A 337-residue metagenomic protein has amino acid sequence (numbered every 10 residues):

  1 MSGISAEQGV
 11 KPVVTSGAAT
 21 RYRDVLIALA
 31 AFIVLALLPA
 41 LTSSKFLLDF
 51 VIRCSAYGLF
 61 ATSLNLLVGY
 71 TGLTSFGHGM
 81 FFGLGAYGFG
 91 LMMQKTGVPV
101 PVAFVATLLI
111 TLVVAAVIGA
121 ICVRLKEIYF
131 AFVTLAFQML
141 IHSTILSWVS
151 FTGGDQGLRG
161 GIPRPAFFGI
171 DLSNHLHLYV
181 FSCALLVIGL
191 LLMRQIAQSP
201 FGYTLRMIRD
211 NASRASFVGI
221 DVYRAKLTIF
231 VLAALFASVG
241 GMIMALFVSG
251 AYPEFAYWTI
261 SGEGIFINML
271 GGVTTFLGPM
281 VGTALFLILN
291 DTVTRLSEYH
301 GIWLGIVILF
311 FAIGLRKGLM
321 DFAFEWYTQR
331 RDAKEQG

Functional and structural regions predicted by a protein language model:
M1-I33, Y203, D210, S216-R224 (+1 more regions): Cytosolic-side transmembrane-helix boundaries in multi-pass membrane proteins
M1-L59, G88, T96-A103, G337: Membrane-interfacial amphipathic/re-entrant helices at transmembrane-helix boundaries
S2-G3, F137-D171, G202, M320-F324: Extracellular/periplasmic helix-loop junction at the C-terminal end of a transmembrane helix in multi-pass membrane
S44-T96, I121-F132, M207-D221, G272-F276: Single transmembrane alpha-helix segments in multi-pass membrane proteins
Y57, A86-Y87, L108-L112, L135-L140 (+7 more regions): Residue-level recognition of pore/gate-forming positions within transmembrane alpha-helices of multi-pass
T96-M139, V281-T283: Alpha-helical transmembrane segments within multi-pass membrane transporters and channels
S173-Y252: Helix-loop-helix "hairpin" substructures at the membrane interface of multi-pass membrane proteins
K226-G314: Transmembrane alpha-helical segments in multi-pass inner-membrane proteins
